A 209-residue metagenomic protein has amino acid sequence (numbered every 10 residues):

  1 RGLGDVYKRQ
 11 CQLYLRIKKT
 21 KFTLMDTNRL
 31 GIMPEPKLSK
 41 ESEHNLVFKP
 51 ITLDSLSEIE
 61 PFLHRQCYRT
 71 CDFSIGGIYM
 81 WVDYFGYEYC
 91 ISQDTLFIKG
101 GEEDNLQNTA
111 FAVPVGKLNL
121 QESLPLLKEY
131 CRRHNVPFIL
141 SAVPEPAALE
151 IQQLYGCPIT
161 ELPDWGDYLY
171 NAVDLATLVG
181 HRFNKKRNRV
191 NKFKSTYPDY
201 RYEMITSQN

Functional and structural regions predicted by a protein language model:
R1-Y7: Short, small-residue-biased leader/transition segments that mark boundaries at the very start of proteins
D5, L15-K18, P34-K37: Short, low-complexity interaction segments enriched in Ser/Thr/Pro/Gly
I17, T23-I32, V115-Q208: Acyl-donor-binding surface of acyltransferase catalytic domains
L30-T52: Long, contiguous, compositionally biased segments that the model treats as domain-scale units
N45-E58, H181, R201-N209: A short beta-loop-alpha structural element at the N-terminal edge of CoA-dependent acyl/N-acetyltransferase catalytic
L46-T70, C157-D174: An N-terminal domain-start capping segment
P61, D72-P146: Conserved donor-binding loop and adjoining core beta-sheet/short helix segment in diverse acyl/aminoacyl transferases
